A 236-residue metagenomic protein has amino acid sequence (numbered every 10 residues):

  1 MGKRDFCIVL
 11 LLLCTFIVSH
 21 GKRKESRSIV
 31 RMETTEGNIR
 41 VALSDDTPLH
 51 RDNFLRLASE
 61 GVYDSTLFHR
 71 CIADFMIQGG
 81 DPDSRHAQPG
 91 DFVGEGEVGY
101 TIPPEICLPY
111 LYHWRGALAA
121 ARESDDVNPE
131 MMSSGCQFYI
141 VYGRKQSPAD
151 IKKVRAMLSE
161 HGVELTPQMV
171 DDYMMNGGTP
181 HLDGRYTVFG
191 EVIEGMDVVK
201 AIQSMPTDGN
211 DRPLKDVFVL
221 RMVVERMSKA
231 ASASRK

Functional and structural regions predicted by a protein language model:
M1-K24: Bacterial Sec-dependent N-terminal signal peptides
I17-K236: Cyclophilin-like peptidyl-prolyl cis-trans isomerases
